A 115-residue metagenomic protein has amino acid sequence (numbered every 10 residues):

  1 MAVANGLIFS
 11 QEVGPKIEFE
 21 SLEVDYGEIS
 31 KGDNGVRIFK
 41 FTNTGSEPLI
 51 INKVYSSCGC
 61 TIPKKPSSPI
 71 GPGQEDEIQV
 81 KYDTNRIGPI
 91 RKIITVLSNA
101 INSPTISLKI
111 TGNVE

Functional and structural regions predicted by a protein language model:
M1-V13: Bacterial Sec-dependent N-terminal signal peptides
S10-K40, E115: Beta-sheet-dominated interaction scaffolds and their linkers
V24, Q74-V80: Short strand-edge motifs at loop-to-beta-strand transitions and within beta-strands of extracellular beta-rich domains
K31-I38, N85-I93: Short, solvent-exposed loop/turn segments enriched in Ser/Thr/Gly
F41-G45: Asparagine-centered strand-capping/turn motif at beta-strand->loop junctions
E47-V54, I106-L108: Short, hydrophobic/aromatic beta-strand segments
S57-K64: Short, solvent-exposed loop/linker segments at beta-strand-coil boundaries, enriched for Pro/Gly and Ser/Thr
I87-E115: Terminal connector regions
